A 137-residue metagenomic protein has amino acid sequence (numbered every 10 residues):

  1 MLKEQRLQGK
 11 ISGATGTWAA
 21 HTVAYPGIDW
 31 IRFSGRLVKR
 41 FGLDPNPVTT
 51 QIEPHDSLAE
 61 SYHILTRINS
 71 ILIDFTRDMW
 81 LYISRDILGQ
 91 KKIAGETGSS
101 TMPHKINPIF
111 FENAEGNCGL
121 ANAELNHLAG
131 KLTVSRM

Functional and structural regions predicted by a protein language model:
M1-V134: Internal glycine-rich alpha/beta core junctions
